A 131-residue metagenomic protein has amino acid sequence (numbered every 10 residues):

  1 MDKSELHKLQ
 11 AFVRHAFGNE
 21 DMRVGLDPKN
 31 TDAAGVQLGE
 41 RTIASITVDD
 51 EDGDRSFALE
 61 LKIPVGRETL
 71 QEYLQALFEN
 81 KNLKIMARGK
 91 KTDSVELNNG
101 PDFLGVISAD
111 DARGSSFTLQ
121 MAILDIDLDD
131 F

Functional and structural regions predicted by a protein language model:
M1-F131: Terminal leader/tail segments of proteins
